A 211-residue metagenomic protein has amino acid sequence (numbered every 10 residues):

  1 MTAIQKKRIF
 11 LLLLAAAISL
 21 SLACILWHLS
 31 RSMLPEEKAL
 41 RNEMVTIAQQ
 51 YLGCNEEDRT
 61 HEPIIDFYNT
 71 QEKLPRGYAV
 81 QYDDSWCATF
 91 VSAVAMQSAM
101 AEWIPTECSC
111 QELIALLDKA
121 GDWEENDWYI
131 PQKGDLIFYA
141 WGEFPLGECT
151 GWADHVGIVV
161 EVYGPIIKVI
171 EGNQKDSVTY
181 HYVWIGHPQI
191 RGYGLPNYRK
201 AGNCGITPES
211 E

Functional and structural regions predicted by a protein language model:
T2-K38, E143, G147-E211: Aromatic- and glycine-rich peptidoglycan recognition patches
K6-I9, S19, A23, A39 (+2 more regions): Activation targets extended, charge/polar-rich intrinsically disordered C-terminal tails
C24, C54, C87, C108-C110 (+2 more regions): Generic recognition of cysteine residues
I25-S98: N-terminal capping segments
N42, A101-D176: ...with weaker cross-activation on analogous glycine-rich loops/strands in unrelated enzymes
Y68-E72, L117-G121, D127, V178 (+2 more regions): Solvent-exposed, flexible loop/coil residues
V94-S98, G134-L136, W184: Generic alpha-helical hydrophobic packing signal
